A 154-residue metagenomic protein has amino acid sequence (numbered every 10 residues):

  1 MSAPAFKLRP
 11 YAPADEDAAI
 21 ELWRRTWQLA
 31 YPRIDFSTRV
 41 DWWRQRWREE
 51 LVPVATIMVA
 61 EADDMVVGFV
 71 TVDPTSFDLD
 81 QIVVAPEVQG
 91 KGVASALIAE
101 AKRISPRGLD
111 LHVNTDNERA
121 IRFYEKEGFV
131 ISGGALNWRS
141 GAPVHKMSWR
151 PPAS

Functional and structural regions predicted by a protein language model:
M1-A14, W149, A153-S154: Conserved N-terminal entry element of GNAT/NAT acetyltransferase domains
P10-E87, I98-E100, I104, N137: Acetyl-CoA-dependent GNAT
A55, A142-M147: Short hydrophobic/aromatic beta-strand or adjacent loop that forms the aromatic wall/cage of a ligand/substrate-binding
A85-K91, T115-D116: Active-site acidic-Proline motif in GNAT/NAT acetyltransferases
S95-A96, D116-G133, R139-A142: Conserved active-site alpha-helix within GNAT-family acetyltransferase domains
I104-D116: Conserved GNAT acetyl-CoA-binding A-motif
